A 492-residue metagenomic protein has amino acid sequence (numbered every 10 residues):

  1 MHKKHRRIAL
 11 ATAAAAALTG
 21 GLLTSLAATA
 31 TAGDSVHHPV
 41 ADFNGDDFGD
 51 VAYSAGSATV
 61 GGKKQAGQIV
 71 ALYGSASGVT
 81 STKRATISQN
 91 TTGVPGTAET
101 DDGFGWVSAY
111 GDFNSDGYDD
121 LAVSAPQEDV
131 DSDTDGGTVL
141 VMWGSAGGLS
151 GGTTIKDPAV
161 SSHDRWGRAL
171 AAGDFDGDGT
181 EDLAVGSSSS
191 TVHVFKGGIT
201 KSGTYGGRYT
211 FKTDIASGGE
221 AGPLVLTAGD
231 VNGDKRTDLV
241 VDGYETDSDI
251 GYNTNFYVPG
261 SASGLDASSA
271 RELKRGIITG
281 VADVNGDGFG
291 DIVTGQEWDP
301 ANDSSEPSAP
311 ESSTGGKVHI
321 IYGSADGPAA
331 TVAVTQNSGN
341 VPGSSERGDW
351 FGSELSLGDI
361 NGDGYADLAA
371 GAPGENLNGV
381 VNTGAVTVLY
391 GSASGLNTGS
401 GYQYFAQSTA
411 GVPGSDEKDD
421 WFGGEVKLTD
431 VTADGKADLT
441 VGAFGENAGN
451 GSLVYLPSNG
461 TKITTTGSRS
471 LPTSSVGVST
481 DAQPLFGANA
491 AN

Functional and structural regions predicted by a protein language model:
H2-V36, Y73-G103, W143-R165, V194-A221 (+4 more regions): Blade-edge motifs of beta-propeller repeat domains
G33-G49, S54, G105-Y118, G167-F175 (+6 more regions): Beta-propeller blade termini
P39, D47, Q65, T100-F104 (+13 more regions): Beta-rich catalytic cores
G45-S54, S115-P126, G177-G186, G233-D242 (+3 more regions): Acidic/hydrophobic-patterned starts of short beta strands in beta-sheet-rich repeat architectures
V51-Y53, I69-L72, I87, F104 (+15 more regions): Hydrophobic strand positions within the blades of repeat-based beta-sheet folds
S57-G62, Q127-S132, S190-T191, Y244-D249 (+4 more regions): Short glycine/acidic-enriched loop and turn motifs that connect beta-strands
K64-Q68, S81, D120, D133-V139 (+9 more regions): A detector of repeated loop/turn-to-beta-strand junctions in beta-rich toroidal repeat architectures
T100-N114, Y118-E128, D133-M142, I155-F175 (+1 more regions): Mobile, glycine-rich extracellular loop/lid and propeptide segments that shape or gate substrate/ligand access
